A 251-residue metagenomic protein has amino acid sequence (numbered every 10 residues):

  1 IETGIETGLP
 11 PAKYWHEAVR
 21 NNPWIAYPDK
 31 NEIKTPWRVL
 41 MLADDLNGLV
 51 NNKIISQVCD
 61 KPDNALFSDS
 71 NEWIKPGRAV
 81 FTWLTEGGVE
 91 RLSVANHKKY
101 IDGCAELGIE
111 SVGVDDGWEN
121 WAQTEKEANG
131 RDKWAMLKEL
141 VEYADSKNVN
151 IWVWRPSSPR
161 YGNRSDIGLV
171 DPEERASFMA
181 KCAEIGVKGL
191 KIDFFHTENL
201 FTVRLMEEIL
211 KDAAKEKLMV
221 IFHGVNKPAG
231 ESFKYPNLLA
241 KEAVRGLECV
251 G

Functional and structural regions predicted by a protein language model:
I1-P62: N-terminal accessory beta-strand-rich subdomains and adjacent acidic, glycine-rich linkers that precede catalytic cores
D44-I55, V94, L107-V112, N129 (+1 more regions): Carboxylate/His-rich catalytic cores and anion/metal-binding grooves
C59-N71: Long, charged amphipathic helices and adjacent flexible linkers at domain junctions
P76, L107-G108, G186: Short loop/turn motifs at secondary-structure junctions
A79-N96, P159-E174: Active-site mouth loops of central-metabolism enzymes
V80, C104, V112, A144: Conserved hydrophobic/aromatic pocket- or pore-lining residues that grip, position, or stack substrates in active sites
G88-E90, I101, L107, K147: Beta-propeller domains
D115-G251: Aromatic- and carboxylate-enriched substrate-binding clefts and catalytic-loop regions of carbohydrate-active enzymes
